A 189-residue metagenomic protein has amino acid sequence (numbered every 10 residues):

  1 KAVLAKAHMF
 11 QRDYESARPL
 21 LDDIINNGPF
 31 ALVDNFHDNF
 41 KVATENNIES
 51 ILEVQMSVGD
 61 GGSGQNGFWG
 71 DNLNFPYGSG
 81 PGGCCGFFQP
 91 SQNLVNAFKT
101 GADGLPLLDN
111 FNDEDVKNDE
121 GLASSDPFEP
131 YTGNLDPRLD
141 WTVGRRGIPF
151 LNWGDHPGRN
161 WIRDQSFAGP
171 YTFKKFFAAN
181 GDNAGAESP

Functional and structural regions predicted by a protein language model:
K1-A7, A186-P189: Long hydrophobic alpha-helices with heptad-repeat/coiled-coil character
V3-R163: An aromatic- and glycine-enriched ligand-binding surface/loop that stacks and positions planar moieties
P157-P189: Active-site beta-strand/loop architecture of penicillin-binding DD-peptidases
